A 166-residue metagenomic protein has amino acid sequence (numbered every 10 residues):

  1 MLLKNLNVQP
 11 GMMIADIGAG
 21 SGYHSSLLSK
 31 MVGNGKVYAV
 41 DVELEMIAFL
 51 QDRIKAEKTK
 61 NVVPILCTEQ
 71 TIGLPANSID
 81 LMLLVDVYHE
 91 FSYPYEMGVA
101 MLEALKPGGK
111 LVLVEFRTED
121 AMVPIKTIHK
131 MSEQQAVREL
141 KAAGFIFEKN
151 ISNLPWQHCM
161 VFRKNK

Functional and structural regions predicted by a protein language model:
M1-M12: Conserved alpha-helix/loop element of class I SAM-dependent methyltransferases that forms part of the SAM/SAH-binding
A15-I72: Class I SAM-dependent methyltransferase SAM/SAH-binding core
V32-G33, F91-S92, L105-P107: Helix-to-beta-strand junctions that scaffold the AdoMet/dcAdoMet cofactor pocket in Class I SAM-dependent enzymes
I72-M82: A short acidic, Gly/Pro-enriched loop at the edge of an enzyme's catalytic core that lines a small-molecule cofactor
D80-Y95: A short SAM/SAH-binding and catalytic strip from SAM-dependent methyltransferases
Y95-K110: A short glycine-rich, Lys/Arg-flanked "PGG" loop and its adjoining helix->strand segment in the class I
V112-V137: Conserved class I S-adenosyl-L-methionine
A143, E148-K166: Core SAM-dependent methyltransferase catalytic element
